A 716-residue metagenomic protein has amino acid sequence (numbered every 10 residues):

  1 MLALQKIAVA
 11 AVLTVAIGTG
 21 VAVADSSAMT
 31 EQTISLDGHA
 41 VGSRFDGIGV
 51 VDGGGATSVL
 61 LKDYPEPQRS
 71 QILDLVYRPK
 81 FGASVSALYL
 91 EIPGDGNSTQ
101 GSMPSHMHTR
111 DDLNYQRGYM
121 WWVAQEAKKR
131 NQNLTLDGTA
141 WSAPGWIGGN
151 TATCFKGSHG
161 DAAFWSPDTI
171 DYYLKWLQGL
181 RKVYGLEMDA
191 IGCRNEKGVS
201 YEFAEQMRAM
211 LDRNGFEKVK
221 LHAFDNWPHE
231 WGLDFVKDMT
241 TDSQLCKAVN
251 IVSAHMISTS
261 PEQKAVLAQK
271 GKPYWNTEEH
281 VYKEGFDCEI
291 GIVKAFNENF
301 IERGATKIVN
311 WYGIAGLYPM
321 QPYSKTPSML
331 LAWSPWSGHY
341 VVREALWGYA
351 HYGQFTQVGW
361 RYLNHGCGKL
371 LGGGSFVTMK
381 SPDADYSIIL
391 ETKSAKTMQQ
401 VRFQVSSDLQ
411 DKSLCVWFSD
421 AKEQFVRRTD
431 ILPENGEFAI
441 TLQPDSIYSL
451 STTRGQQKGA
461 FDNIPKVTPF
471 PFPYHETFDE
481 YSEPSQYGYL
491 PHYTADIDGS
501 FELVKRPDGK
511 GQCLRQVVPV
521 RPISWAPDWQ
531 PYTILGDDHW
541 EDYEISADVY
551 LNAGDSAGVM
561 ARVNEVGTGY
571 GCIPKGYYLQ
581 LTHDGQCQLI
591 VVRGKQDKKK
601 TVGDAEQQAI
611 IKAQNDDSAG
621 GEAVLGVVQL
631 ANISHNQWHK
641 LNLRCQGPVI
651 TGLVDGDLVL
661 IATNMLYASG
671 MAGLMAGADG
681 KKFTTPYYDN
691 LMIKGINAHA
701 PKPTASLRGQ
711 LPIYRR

Functional and structural regions predicted by a protein language model:
M29-M188, Y201, E205, A209: N-terminal catalytic cores of secreted or lumenal carbohydrate-active enzymes
D168-A190, R194-E284: Active-site neighborhood of glycoside hydrolase catalytic domains
N276-G372: Aromatic/acidic polysaccharide-binding cleft in carbohydrate-active enzymes
L363-Q410: Carbohydrate-binding surface patches
I388, F478, A547, S634-A662: Carbohydrate-binding surfaces in secreted/extracellular proteins
L390-G509, V520-W525, C587, K595-Q608 (+6 more regions): C-terminal beta-sandwich/jelly-roll accessory domains of carbohydrate-active enzymes
D508-K510, V518-G594: Secretory/extracellular carbohydrate-interaction modules and structurally similar beta-sandwich "look-alikes"
V659-I693: Flexible glycan-contacting loops in extracellular carbohydrate-active proteins
